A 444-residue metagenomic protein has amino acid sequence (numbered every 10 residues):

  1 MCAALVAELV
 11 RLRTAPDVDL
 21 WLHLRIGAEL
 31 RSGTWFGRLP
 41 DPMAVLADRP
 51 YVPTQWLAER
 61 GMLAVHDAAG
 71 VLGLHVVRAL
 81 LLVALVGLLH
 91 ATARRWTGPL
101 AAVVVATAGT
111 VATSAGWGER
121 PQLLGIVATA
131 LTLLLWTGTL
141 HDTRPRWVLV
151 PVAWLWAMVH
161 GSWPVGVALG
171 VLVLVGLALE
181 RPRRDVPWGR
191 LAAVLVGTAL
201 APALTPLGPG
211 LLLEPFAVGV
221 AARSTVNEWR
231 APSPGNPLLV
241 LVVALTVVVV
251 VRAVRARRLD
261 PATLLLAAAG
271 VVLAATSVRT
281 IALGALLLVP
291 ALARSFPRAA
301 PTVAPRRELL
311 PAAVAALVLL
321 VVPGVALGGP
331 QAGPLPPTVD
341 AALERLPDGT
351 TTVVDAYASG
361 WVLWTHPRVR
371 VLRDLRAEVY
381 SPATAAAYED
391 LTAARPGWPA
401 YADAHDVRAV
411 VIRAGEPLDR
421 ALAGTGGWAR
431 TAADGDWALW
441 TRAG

Functional and structural regions predicted by a protein language model:
A15-D19, R31, G161-R255, A285: Transmembrane catalytic cores of multi-pass membrane glycosyltransferases and polysaccharide-assembly enzymes
V45-L72, V76: Short hydrophobic/aromatic helix or loop-helix immediately within or flanking a transmembrane segment in polytopic
V76-W96: Transmembrane-helix motifs of polytopic, lipid-linked glycan transferases
L89-V111: Transmembrane-helix signature of polytopic, membrane-embedded enzymes that assemble or transfer cell-envelope glycans
G109-T113, A130, P145-G161, G166-V171 (+2 more regions): Membrane-interface alpha helices of multi-pass inner-membrane proteins
T132-R146, V249-R252: Membrane-interface transmembrane helices that cradle and orient dolichyl/undecaprenyl
G138-W154, P187-A193, P261-A268: Short hydrophobic alpha-helices at membrane interfaces in multi-pass membrane enzymes
E344-A385, D403, V407-G415, W440: Short periplasmic/luminal acceptor-recognition loop of GT-C membrane glycosyltransferases, typified by
